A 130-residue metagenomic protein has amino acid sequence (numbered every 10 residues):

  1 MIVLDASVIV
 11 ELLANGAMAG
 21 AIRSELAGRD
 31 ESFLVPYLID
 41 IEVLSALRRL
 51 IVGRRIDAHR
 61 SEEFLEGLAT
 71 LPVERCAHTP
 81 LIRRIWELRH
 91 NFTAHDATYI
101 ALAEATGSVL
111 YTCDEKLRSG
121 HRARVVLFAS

Functional and structural regions predicted by a protein language model:
M1, L88, I100-S130: Acidic, PIN/NYN-like endoribonuclease modules and their adjacent C-terminal/linker elements
M1-L38, L50-H59, S119: Short, well-structured N-terminal submotif of metal-dependent ribonuclease cores
L4, V35, A94-A97, T112: Short beta-strand scaffold positions
V8-I9, I39, L81, Y99 (+1 more regions): Alpha-helix capping/helix-boundary segments
A27, A69, E104: Anion (oxyanion) recognition and catalysis
E31-F33, V73, E104-V109: Short active-site oxyanion
Y37, R60-R89: Acidic catalytic patch
